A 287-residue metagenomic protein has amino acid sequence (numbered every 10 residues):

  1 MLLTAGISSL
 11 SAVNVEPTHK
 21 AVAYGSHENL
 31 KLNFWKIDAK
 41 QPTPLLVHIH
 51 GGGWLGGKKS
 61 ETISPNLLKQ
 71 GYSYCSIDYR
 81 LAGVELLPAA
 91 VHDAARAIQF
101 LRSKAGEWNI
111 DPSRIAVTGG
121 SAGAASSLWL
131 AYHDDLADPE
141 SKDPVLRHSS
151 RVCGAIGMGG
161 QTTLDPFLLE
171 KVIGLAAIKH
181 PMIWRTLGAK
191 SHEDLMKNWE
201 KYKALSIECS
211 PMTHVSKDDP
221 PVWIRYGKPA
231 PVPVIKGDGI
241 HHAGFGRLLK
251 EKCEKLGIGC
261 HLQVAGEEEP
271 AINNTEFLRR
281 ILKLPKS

Functional and structural regions predicted by a protein language model:
A12-K40, S216: N-terminal cap/lid segment of alpha/beta-hydrolase-fold proteins
H27, L136, P166-H214, P220 (+1 more regions): Mobile cap/lid helix-loop segments that gate and shape the active-site cleft of serine hydrolases
N33-W35, V222-S287: C-terminal catalytic histidine-bearing segment of alpha/beta-hydrolase fold enzymes
P42-G53: Short beta-strand element of the alpha/beta-hydrolase
G52, D78-A82, Q161, G266: Short beta-to-alpha linker loops that shape the active-site pocket of alpha/beta-hydrolase fold enzymes
K58-S76: Short amphipathic alpha-helix adjacent to the substrate-entry channel of hydrolases
E85-G106: Alpha/beta-hydrolase active-site loop
Q99-G174: Primarily recognizes the serine-hydrolase "nucleophile elbow" in alpha/beta-hydrolase and SGNH/GDSL folds
